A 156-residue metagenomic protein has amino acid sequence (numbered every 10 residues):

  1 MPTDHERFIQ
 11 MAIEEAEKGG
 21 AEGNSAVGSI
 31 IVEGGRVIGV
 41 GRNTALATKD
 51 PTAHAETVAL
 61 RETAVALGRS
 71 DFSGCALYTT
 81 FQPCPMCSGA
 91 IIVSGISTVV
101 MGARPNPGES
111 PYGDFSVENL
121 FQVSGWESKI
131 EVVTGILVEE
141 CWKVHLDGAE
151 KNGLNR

Functional and structural regions predicted by a protein language model:
M1-E22, A90-R156: Zinc-dependent deaminase
T3, S25, L46-H54, Q82: Residues at secondary-structure transition points
A12, A16-G19, S29, A55 (+1 more regions): Small-residue (primarily alanine) positions within well-ordered alpha-helices, especially packing/interaction faces
V27-G35: Short beta-strand scaffold segments in enzyme catalytic cores
I38-A45: Short beta->alpha transition motifs characteristic of CBS
A45, T79, A103: Residues that line or immediately flank small-molecule/substrate-binding pockets and catalytic motifs
A53, T57, R61-S94: Helix-adjacent hinge/juxtasegments
